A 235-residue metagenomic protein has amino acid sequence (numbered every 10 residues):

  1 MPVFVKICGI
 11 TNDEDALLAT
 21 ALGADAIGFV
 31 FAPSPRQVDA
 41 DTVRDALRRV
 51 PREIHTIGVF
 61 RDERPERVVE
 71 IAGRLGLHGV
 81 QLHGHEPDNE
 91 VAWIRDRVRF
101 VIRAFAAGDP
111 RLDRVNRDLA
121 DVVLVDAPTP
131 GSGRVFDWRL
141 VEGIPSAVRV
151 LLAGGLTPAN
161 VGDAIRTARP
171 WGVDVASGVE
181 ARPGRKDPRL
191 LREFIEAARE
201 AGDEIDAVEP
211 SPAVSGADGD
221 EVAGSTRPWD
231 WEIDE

Functional and structural regions predicted by a protein language model:
M1-E235: Conserved N-terminal beta1-alpha1 strand-loop-helix module at the mouth
